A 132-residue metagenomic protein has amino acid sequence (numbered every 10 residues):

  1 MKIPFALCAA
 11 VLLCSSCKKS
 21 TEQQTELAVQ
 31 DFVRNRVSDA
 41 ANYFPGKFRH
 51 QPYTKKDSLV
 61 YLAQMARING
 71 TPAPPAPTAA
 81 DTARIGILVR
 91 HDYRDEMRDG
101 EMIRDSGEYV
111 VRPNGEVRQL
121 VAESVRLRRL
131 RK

Functional and structural regions predicted by a protein language model:
M1-C17: Sec-dependent bacterial lipoprotein signal peptides
C17-K132: Cystatin/cathelin-like cysteine-protease inhibitor module
